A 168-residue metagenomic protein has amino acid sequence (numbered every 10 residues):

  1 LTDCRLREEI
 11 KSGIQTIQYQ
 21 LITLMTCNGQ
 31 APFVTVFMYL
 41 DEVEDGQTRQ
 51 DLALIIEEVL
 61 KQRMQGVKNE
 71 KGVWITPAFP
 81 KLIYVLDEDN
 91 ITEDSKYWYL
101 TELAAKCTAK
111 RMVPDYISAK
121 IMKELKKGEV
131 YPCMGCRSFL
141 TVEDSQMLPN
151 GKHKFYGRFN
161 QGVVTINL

Functional and structural regions predicted by a protein language model:
L1-L168: Conserved catalytic cores of very large enzyme subunits
